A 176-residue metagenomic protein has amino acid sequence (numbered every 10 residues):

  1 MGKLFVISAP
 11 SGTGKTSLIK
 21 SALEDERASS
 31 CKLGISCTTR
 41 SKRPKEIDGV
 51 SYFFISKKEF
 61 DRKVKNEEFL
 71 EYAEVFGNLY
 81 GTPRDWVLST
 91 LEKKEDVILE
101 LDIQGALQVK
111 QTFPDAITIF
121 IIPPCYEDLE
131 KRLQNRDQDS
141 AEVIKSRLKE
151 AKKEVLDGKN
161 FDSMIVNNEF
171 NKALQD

Functional and structural regions predicted by a protein language model:
M1-F5: Pre-Walker A (Motif I) flank of P-loop NTPase domains
S8-P10: P-loop (Walker A) phosphate-binding loop of NTP-binding proteins
T13: ATP-binding Walker
T16: Walker A/P-loop
E24-L33: Post-Walker A helix-loop "phosphate-sensing" segment adjacent to the P-loop in P-loop NTPases
S36-V97, Q104: ATP-dependent small-molecule kinase phosphotransfer cores that center on conserved nucleotide phosphate-binding segments
V97-D102, Q111-N135: Conserved phosphate-donor/acceptor-positioning beta-strand/loop module used by diverse small-molecule
K131, N135-D139, K153-D176: NTP-dependent small-molecule kinase module
